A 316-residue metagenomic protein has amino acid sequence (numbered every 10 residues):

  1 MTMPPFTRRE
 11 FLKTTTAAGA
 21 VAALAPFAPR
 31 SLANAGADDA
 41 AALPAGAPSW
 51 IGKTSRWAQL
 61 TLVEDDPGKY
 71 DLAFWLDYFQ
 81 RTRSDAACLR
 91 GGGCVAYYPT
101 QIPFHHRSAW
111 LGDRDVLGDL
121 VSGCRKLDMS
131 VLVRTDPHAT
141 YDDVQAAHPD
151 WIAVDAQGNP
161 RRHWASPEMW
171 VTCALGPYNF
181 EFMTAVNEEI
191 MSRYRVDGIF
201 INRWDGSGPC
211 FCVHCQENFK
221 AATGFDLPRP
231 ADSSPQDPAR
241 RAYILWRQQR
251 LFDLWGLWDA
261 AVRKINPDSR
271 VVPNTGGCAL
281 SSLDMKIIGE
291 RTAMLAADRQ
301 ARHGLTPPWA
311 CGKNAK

Functional and structural regions predicted by a protein language model:
P4, E10-S31: N-terminal export signals
F27-T54: C-terminal segment of N-terminal export signals and the immediately downstream linker at the start of the mature
P44-V95, L127: N-terminal structural segment of carbohydrate-active enzymes
W57, D85-L89, V116-H163, F200: Glycine-rich, aromatic-flanked loop segments that form ligand/cofactor-binding clefts across common enzyme folds
A58-K69, T100-R114, A165-T184, D237-F252 (+1 more regions): The substrate-binding groove and active-site-proximal loops of carbohydrate-active enzymes, especially glycoside
T82-R114, A139-W151, C215: Aromatic-lined carbohydrate-binding/catalytic grooves of carbohydrate-active enzymes
P137-Y194, R229-I244: Active-site-adjacent "subsite" loops/lids of carbohydrate-active enzymes
D143, S207-C210, L251, W255-I265 (+1 more regions): Substrate-binding cleft/loops of secretory-pathway carbohydrate-active enzymes
